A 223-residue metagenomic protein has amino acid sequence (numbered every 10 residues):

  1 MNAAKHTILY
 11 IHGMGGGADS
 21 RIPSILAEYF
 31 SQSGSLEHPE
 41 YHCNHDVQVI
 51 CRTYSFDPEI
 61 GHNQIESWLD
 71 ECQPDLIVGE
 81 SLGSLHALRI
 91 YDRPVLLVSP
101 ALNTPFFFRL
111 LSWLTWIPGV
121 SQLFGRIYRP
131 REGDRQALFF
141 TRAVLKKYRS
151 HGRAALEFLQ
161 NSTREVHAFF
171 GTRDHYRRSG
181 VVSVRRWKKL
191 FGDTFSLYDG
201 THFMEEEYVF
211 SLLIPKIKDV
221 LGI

Functional and structural regions predicted by a protein language model:
N2-A3, D70-Q73, V220-I223: Glycine-rich phosphate-binding loop signature in dinucleotide/nucleotide-binding domains
N2-H6, T163-R164: A short, charged/proline- and glycine-enriched loop that marks the coil->beta-strand transition at the N-terminal
A4-E71: Active-site catalytic motif of lipid deacylating hydrolases and related acyltransferases
L9-M14, V78, F169-G171: Short hydrophobic segments within beta-strands
D19, P23-A27, A87, G180-V184: Short, highly selective alpha-helical patches that border small-molecule cofactor pockets in redox/cofactor-processing
D75-V78, P94-L96: Residue in the alpha/beta-hydrolase core beta-strand immediately N-terminal to the catalytic nucleophile
V78-L88: Gly/Ala-rich beta-loop-alpha elbow adjacent to hydrolase catalytic centers
P94-I223: The alpha/beta-hydrolase serine catalytic core
